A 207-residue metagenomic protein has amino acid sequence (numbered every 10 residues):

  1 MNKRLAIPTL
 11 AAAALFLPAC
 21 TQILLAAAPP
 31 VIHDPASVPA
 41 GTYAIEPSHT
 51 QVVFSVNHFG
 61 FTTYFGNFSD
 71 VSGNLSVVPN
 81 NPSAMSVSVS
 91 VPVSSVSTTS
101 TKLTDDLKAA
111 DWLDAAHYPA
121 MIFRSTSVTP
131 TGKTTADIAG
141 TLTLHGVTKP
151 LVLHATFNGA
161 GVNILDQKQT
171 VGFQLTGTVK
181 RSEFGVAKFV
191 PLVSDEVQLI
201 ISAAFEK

Functional and structural regions predicted by a protein language model:
M1-C20: Sec-dependent bacterial lipoprotein signal peptides
C20-K207: Low-complexity, acidic/polar, glycine-enriched regions of mature
